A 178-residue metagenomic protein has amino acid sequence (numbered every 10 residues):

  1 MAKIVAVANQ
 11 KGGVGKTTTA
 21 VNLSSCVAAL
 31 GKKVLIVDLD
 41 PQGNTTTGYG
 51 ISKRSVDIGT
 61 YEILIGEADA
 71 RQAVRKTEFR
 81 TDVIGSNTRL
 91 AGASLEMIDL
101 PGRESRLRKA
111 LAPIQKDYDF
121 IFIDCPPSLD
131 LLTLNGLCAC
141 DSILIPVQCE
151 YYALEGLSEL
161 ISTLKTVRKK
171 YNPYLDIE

Functional and structural regions predicted by a protein language model:
M1-E178: P-loop NTP-binding core
